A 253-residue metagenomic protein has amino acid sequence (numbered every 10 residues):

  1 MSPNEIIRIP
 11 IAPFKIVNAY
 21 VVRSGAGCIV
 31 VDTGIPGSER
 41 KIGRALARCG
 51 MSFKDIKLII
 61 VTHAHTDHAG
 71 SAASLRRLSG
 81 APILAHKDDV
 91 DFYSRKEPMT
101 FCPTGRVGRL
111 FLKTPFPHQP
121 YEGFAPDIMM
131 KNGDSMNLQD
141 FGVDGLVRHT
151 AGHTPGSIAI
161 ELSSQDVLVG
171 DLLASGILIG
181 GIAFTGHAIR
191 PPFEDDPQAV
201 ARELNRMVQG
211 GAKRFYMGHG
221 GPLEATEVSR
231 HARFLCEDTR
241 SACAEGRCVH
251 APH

Functional and structural regions predicted by a protein language model:
M1-C49, I160-S175: Conserved beta-strand hairpin/beta-sheet module of binuclear metal-dependent hydrolase folds, prominently
M1-I7, T114-H118, Q139-D144: Short Pro/Gly-enriched beta-strand edge/turn motifs at strand-loop
I29-V31, I60, I83, D166-L168 (+1 more regions): Residue-level marker for buried hydrophobic side chains located in beta-strands that build the well-ordered beta-sheet
I35, K87-V90, L172-S175, T239-A244: Short, acidic/turn-prone active-site loops that include or flank metal/cofactor- and phosphate-binding residues
P36-G37, F124, I128, S135-M136 (+1 more regions): Metallo-beta-lactamase
E39, A47-I128, D134-S135: Active-site HxH/HxHxD metal-binding segment of metal-dependent hydrolases
L223-H253: Binuclear metal-ion centers of metallo-dependent hydrolases, dominated by the metallo-beta-lactamase
